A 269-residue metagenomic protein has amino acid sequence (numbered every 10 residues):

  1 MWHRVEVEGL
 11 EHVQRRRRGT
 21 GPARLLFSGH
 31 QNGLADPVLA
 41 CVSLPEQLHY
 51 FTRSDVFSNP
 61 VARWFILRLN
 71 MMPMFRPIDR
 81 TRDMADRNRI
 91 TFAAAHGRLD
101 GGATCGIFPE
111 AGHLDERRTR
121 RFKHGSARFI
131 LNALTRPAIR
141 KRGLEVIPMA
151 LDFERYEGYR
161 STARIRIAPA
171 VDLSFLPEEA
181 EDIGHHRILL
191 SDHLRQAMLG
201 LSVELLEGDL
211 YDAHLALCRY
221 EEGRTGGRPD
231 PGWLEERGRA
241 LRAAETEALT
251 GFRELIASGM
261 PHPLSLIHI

Functional and structural regions predicted by a protein language model:
M1-R24, G29-L34, S43-E46, V61 (+3 more regions): Membrane-interfacial terminal anchoring regions of lipid-handling membrane enzymes
D55-R63, L69: Membrane helical hairpin/interfacial module
M74, G106, A111, D152-E154: Internal alpha-helical transmembrane segments
I78-R82: Polar-ligand-bearing catalytic/cofactor-coordination segments of membrane-embedded or membrane-tethered inner-membrane
D86, R117-R121, E179-E181: Short, solvent-exposed loop/turn segments at secondary-structure boundaries
F92, H96-A127: Catalytic-site beta-strand/loop segments enriched in glycine and acidic/polar residues
